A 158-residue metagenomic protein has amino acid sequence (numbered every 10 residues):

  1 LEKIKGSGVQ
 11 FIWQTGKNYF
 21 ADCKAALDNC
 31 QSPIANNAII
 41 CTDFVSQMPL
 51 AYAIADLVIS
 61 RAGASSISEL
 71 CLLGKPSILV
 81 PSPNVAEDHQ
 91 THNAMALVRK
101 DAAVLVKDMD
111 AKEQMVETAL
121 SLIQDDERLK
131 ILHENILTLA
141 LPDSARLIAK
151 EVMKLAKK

Functional and structural regions predicted by a protein language model:
L1-L57, T91-A94, R99, V106-M115: Donor-nucleotide binding loops and adjacent catalytic segments primarily of GT-B fold Leloir glycosyltransferases
G16, G63, P81: Short glycine-/small-residue-rich Rossmann-like dinucleotide-binding loops
L50-S66, K75: Acidic donor-binding loop of glycosyltransferase active sites
Y52, L70-C71, I78, V98: Short alpha-helix at the nucleotide-sugar/activated-sugar donor binding site of glycosyltransferases and closely
S60, P76-E87: Short hydrophobic beta-strand element within catalytic cores of glycosyltransferases and related nucleotide-activated
V104-D110, L122-D126: Conserved acidic donor-binding segment of nucleotide-sugar-dependent glycosyltransferases
R128-P142: A short, well-ordered alpha-helix in the C-terminal region of glycosyltransferases
L141-K158: C-terminal alpha-helical cap of glycosyltransferases
